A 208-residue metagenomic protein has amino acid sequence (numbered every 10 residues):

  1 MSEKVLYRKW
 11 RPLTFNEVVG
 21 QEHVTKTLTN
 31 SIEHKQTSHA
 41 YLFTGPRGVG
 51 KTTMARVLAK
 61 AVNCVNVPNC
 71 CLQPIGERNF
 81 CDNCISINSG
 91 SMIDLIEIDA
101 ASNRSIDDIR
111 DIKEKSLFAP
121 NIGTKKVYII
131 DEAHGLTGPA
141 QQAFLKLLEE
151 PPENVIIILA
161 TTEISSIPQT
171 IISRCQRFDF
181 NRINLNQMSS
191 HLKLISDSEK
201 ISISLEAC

Functional and structural regions predicted by a protein language model:
M1-R177, I183-D197, L205-E206: P-loop/Walker A NTP-binding region and its immediately flanking N-terminal helices in P-loop NTPase folds
